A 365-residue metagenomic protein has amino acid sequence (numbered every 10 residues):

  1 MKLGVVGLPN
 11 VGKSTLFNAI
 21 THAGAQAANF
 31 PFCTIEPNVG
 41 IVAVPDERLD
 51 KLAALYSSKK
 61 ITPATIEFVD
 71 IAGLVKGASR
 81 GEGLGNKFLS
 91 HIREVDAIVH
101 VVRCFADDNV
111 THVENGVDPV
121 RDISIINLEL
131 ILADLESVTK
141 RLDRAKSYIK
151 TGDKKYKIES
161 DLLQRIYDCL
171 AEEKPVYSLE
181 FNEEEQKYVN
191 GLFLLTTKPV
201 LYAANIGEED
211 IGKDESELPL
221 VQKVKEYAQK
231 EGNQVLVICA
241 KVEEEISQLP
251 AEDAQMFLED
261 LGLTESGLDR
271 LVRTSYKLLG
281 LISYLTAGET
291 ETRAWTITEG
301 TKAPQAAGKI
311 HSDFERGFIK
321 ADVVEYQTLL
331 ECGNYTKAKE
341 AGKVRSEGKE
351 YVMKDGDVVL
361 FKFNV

Functional and structural regions predicted by a protein language model:
M1-T111, T139-K140, R144-A145: Conserved G1/Walker A P-loop phosphate-binding module
K2-V6, F17, R144-V352, V359 (+1 more regions): C-terminal-of-GTPase-core extension/linker across diverse P-loop GTPases
H22, A54, S90, L128 (+2 more regions): Short, intrinsically disordered, mixed-charge
A23-P31, N38-G40, R48-K51, R80 (+10 more regions): Glycine-rich, flexible loop/turn motifs
F32, D46-L49, T62-F68, E82-D96 (+9 more regions): Amphipathic alpha-helical transducer elements in NTP-driven molecular machines
G40-P45, A72-E82, R93-Y156, C169-N182 (+1 more regions): Conserved Switch II/interswitch segment of TRAFAC-class P-loop GTPases
E94, K354-D355: Short, flexible surface segments
